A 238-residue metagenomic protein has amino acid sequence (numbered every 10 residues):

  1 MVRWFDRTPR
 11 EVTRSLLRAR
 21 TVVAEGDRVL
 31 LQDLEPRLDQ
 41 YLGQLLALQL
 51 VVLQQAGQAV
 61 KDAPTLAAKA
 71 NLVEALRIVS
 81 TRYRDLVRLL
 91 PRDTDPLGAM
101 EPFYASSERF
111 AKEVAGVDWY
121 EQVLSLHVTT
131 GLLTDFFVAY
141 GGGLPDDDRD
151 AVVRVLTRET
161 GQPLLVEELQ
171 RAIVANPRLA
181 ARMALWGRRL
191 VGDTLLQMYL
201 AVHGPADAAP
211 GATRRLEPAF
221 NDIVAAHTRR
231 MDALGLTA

Functional and structural regions predicted by a protein language model:
M1-A68, L72: Short, extreme N-terminal leader segments that mark the start of a protein/domain
V2-T13, A75-F103: Conserved alpha-helical segments that form or flank metal/cofactor-binding pockets of metalloenzymes
V23-G43, P102-L126: Acidic/His metal-coordination segments adjacent to aromatic residues that form catalytic metal sites in metalloenzymes
P36-L42, L66-T81, W119-Q122, D147-G161 (+1 more regions): Alpha-helical scaffold segments that form or flank carboxylate-/histidine-based iron centers
V52-V73, V114, T130-P145: Helix-loop segments that flank and shape redox-cofactor active sites
F110-E159: Internal, conserved structured core segments that host functional sites
V138-L195: A contiguous pocket-lining binding segment that forms or flanks enzyme active sites
L179-A238: Extended, helix-rich structural scaffolds rather than catalytic motifs
